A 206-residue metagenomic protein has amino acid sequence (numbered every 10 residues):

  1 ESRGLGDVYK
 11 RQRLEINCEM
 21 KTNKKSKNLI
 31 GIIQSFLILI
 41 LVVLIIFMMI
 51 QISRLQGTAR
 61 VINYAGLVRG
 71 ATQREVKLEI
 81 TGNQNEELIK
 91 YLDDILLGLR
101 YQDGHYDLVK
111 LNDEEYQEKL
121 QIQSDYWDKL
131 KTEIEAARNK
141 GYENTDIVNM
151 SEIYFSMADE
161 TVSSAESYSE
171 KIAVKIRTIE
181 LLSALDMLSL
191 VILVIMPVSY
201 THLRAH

Functional and structural regions predicted by a protein language model:
E1-Q12, H202-A205: Single conserved hydrophobic/aromatic residue that forms the stacking wall/gate of nucleotide- or nucleobase-binding
R11-F36, R177: Positive-inside N-terminal membrane-insertion signal
K24-I52, A184-V194: Extreme N-terminal signal-anchor transmembrane helix of membrane signaling/transducer proteins, especially in bacteria
I52-K90: Juxtamembrane membrane-water interface segments immediately C-terminal to a transmembrane helix
I62, L67, A71-L78, E118-T178: Extracytoplasmic
V68, A205-H206: Hydrophobic heptad-repeat coiled-coil signature
L78-A136: Extracytoplasmic ligand-binding sensor domains of the Cache superfamily
S167-R204: Selective recognition of signaling/oligomerization transmembrane alpha-helices
